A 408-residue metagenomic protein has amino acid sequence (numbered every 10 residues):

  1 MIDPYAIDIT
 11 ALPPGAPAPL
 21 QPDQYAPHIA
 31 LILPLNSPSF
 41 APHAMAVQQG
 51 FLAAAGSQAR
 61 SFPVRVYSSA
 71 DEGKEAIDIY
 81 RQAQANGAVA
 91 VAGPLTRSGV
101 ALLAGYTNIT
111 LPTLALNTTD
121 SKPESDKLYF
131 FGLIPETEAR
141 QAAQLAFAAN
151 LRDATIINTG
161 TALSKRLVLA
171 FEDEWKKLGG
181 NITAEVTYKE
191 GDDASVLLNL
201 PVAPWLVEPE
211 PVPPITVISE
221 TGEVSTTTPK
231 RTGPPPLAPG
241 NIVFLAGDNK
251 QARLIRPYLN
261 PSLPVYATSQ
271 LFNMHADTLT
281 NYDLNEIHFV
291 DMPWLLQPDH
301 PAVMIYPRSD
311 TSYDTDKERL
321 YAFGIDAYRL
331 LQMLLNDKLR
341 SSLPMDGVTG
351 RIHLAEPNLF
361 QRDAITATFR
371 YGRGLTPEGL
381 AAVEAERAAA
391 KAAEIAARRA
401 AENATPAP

Functional and structural regions predicted by a protein language model:
M1-G15: Alpha-helical protein-protein interaction scaffolds
P13-Q24, I32-Q49: Extracytoplasmic "Venus flytrap"
A26, P42-A46, R60-K122: Beta-alpha junction/loop-to-helix N-cap segments that form part of ligand/metal-binding clefts
S57-A70, S125-Y129, K176-L200, P204-I218: Short beta-strand elements in bilobed, periplasmic/extracellular small-molecule ligand-binding domains
Q84-L95, L114-L116, D153-N158, L206-N249 (+1 more regions): Periplasmic-binding protein-like
V89-V186, N273: Extracytoplasmic ligand/sensor domains, especially the bilobed periplasmic-binding protein
V212-P213, A238-G240, R256-I325, L339: Extracellular/periplasmic periplasmic-binding protein-like sensory domains
R308-E378, A404: Segments of small-molecule ligand-sensing domains
